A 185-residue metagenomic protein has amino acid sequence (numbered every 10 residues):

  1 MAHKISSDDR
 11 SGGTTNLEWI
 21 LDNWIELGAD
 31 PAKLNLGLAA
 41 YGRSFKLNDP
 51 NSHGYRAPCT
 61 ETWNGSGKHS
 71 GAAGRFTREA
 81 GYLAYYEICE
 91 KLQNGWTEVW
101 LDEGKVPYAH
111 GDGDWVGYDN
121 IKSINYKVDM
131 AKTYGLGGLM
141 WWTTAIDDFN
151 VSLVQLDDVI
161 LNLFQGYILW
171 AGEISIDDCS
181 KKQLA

Functional and structural regions predicted by a protein language model:
M1-L83: Substrate-binding surface in catalytic domains of secreted glycosidases
I5-G12, L21-D22, G111-I121, M140-A145: Active-site rim elements
G13-I20, N120, I124-K127, L153 (+1 more regions): Stable alpha-helical elements in mature extracytoplasmic
I20-L27, K127-Y134, Q183: Structured segments of extracytoplasmic/periplasmic soluble domains in secreted or envelope-associated proteins
L36, A131, L139: Conserved, mostly hydrophobic/aromatic
Y41, S123, I146-D147: Conserved beta-strand elements of beta-rich interaction domains across eukaryotes, especially beta-propellers
H69-G135: Hydrophobic, secondary-structure "cap" segments at the distal end of domains
I88-K91, M130, A145-A185: Aromatic-rich peripheral "rim/lid" segments of glycoside hydrolase catalytic domains that contact and position glycan
